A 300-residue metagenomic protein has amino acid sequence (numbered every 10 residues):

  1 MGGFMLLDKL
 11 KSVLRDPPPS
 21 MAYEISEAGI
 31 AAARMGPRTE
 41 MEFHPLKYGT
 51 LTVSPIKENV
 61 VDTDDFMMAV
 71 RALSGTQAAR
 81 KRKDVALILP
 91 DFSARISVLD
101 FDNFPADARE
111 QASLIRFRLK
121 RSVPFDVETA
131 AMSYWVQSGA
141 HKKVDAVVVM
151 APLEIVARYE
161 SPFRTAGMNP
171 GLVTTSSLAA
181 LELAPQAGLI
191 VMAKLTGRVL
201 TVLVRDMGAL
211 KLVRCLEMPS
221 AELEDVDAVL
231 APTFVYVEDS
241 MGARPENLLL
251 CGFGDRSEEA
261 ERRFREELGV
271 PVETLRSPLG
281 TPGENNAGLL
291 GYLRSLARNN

Functional and structural regions predicted by a protein language model:
M1-N300: Hydrophobic/aromatic-enriched cytosolic interaction surfaces used to assemble or bind macromolecules
